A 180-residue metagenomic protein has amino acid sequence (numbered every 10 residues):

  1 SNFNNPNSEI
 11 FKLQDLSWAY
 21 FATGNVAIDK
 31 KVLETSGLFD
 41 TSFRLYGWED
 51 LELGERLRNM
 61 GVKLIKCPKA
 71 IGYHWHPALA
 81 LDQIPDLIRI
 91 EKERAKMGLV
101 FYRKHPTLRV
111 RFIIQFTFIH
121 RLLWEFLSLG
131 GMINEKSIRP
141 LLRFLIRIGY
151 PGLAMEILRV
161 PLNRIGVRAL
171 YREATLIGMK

Functional and structural regions predicted by a protein language model:
S1-A19: Short, flexible, basic/aromatic active-site loop/helix in glycosyltransferases
F3-N4, V32, H76: Short, small-residue-rich loop/turn micro-motifs
S17-W18, T41-F43, D86-L87: A generic structural signal for short
F21-T23: An anion-binding catalytic pocket shared by soluble metabolic enzymes
N25-I28, V32-G37, F43-I71: A short, conserved alpha-helix in the catalytic core of glycosyltransferases
L64-R172: Active-site-adjacent helix/loop segment of glycosyltransferases that harbors family-specific signature motifs
